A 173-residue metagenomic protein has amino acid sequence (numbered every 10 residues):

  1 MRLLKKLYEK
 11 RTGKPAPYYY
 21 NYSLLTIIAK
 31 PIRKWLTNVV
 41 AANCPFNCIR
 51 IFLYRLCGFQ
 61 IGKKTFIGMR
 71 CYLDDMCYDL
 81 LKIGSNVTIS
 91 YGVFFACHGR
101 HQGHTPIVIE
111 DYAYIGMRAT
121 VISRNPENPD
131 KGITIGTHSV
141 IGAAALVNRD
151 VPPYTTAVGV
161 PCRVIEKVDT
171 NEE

Functional and structural regions predicted by a protein language model:
M1-G58, T155, V160-E173: Terminal amphipathic alpha-helical/low-complexity segments used for targeting or macromolecular assembly
Y54, M76, Q102, N128-P129: Short, small/polar residue-rich loop motifs at catalytic or cofactor-binding pockets
K63, G68-M69, D74, G84-S85 (+11 more regions): Left-handed beta-helix
G99, N125-P126, V168-D169: Conserved catalytic-core motifs of eukaryotic protein kinase domains, centered on the activation segment
